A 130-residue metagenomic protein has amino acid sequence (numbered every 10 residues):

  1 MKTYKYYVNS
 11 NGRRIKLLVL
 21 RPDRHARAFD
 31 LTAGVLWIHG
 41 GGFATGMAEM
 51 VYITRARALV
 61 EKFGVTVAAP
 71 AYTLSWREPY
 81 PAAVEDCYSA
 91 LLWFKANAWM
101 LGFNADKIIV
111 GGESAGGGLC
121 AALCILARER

Functional and structural regions predicted by a protein language model:
M1-D30: N-terminal cap/lid segment of alpha/beta-hydrolase-fold proteins
D23, A71-S75: Short beta-to-alpha linker loops that shape the active-site pocket of alpha/beta-hydrolase fold enzymes
F29-G41: Short beta-strand element of the alpha/beta-hydrolase
M47-E49, P79-Y80: Conserved catalytic-core motifs of eukaryotic protein kinase domains, centered on the activation segment
E49-P70: Short amphipathic alpha-helix adjacent to the substrate-entry channel of hydrolases
V84-Y88: Helix-loop module immediately N-terminal to the HCX5R catalytic loop in PTP-like cysteine phosphatase domains
S89-L101, A105-R130: Primarily recognizes the serine-hydrolase "nucleophile elbow" in alpha/beta-hydrolase and SGNH/GDSL folds
